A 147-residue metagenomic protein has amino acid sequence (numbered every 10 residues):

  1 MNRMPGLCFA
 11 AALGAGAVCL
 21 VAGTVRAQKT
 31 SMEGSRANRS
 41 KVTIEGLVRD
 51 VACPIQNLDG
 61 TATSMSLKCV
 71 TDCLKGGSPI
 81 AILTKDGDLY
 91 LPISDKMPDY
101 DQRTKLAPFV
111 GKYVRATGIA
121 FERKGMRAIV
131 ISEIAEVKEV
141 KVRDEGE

Functional and structural regions predicted by a protein language model:
M1-G6: Positively charged n-region of N-terminal signal peptides that target proteins for export
C8-L20: Bacterial N-terminal signal peptides
C19, G23-E147: OB-fold and OB-like single-stranded nucleic-acid-recognition modules and their adjacent interaction interfaces
